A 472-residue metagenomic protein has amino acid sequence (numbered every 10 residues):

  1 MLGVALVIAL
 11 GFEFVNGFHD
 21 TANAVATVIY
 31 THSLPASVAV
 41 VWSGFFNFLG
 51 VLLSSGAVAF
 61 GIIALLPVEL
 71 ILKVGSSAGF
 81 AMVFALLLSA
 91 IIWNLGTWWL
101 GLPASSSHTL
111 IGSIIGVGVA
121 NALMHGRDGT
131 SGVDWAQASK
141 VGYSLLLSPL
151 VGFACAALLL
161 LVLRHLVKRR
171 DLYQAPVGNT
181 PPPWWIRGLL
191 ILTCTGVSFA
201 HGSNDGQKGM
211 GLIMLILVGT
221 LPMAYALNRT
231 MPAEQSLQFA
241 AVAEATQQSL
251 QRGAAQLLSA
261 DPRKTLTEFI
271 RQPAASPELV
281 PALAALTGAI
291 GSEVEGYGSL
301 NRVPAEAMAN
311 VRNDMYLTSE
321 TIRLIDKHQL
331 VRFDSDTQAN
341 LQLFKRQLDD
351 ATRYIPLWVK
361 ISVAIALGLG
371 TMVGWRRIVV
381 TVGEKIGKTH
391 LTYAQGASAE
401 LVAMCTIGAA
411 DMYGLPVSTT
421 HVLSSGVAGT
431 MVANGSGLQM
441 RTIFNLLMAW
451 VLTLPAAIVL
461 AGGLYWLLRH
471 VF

Functional and structural regions predicted by a protein language model:
M1-A5, G56, F60-A81, D171-N179 (+1 more regions): Helix-loop-helix hairpins and the membrane-proximal interhelical loops of multi-pass alpha-helical transport proteins
M1-E13, G75-L88, W358-I365, L415-A428: Structural signature of hydrophobic alpha-helical transmembrane segments
L6, L10-T21, N47-F60, L86 (+13 more regions): Transmembrane alpha-helical segments of multi-pass membrane transport proteins and ion-pumping complexes
F18-V25, S33, L100-G112, G206-I213 (+2 more regions): Short, non-helical or kinked segments that cap or interrupt transmembrane helices
H32-F45, Y393-A397, G435-L446: Membrane-interface alpha-helices at helix entry/exit sites of multi-pass transporters
W99, G383-T419, L446-W450: Hydrophobic alpha-helical bundle architecture
P103, I111, I115, V119 (+2 more regions): Glycine-rich, mobile lid/loop segments that gate access to catalytic sites or pores
P222-W358: Low-complexity, proline/glycine-enriched hydrophobic segments characteristic of transmembrane helices
